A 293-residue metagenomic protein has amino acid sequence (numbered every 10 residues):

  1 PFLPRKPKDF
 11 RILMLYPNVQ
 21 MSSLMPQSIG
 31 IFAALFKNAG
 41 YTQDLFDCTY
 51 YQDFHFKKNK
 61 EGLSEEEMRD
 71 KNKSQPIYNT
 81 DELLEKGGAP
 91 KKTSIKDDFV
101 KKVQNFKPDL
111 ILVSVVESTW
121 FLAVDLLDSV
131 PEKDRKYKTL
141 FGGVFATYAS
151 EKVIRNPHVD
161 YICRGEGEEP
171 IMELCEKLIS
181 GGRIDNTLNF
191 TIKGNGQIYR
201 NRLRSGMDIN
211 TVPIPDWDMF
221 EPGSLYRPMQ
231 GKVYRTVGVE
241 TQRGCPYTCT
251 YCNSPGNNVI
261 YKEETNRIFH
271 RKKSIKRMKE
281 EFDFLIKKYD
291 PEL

Functional and structural regions predicted by a protein language model:
F2-K8, I12, T187, K193-T241: N-terminal [4Fe-4S]-dependent radical SAM core
F10-M21: Nucleotide-activated donor-dependent transferases that construct or modify glycoconjugates
Q20-I29: Glycine- and acidic-residue-enriched helix-capping/strand-helix junction motifs
S28, F32-L35, T42-F54, E85-S205: Glycine-rich beta-alpha loop elements in corrinoid/cobalamin-binding modules across cobalamin-dependent enzymes
N38, Q52, L110, L140 (+1 more regions): Conserved C-terminal portion of the radical SAM core fold that forms the substrate/S-adenosylmethionine-binding
K57-V103: Glycine-rich, highly charged phosphate/nucleotide-binding loops
Y78-D81, N105-K107, N257-N266: Short glycine/proline-rich turn/loop motifs
N210-L293: Radical SAM [4Fe-4S] cluster-binding motif and immediate context
